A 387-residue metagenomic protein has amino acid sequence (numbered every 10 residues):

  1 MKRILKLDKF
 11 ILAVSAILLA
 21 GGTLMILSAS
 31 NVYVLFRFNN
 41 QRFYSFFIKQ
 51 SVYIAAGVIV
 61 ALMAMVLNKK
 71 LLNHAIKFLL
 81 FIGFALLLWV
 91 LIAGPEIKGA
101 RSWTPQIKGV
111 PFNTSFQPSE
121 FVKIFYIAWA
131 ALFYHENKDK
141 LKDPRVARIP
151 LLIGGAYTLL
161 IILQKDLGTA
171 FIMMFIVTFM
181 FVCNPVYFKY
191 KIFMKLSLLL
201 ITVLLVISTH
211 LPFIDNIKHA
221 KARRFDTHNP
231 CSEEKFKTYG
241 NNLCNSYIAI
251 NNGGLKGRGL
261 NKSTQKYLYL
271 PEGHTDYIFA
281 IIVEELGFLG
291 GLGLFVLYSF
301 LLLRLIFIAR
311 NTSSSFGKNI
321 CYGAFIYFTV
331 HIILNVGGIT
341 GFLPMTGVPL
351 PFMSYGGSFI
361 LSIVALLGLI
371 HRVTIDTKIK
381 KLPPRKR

Functional and structural regions predicted by a protein language model:
K2-I11, V32-I48, V52-Q164, V336-P351 (+3 more regions): Membrane-helix boundary/helix-loop-helix interface segments in multi-pass membrane proteins
A16-V32: Alpha-helical transmembrane segments of multi-pass membrane proteins
V52-V60, E285-L302: Hydrophobic alpha-helical transmembrane segments
K77-I82, A147-I161, L167-P212: Hydrophobic alpha-helical segments of polytopic membrane proteins
L88, T178-F179, T329, L367: Hydrophobic residues within the alpha-helical transmembrane core of Major Facilitator Superfamily
W103, F193-G290: Hydrophobic, glycine- and aromatic-enriched re-entrant/interface helices and adjoining loop segments
Y134, F171, I176-Y190, N261-G290 (+1 more regions): Interfacial segments of multi-pass membrane proteins
F307-G347, M353: Loop-to-helix entry and N-terminal half of a specific, functionally important transmembrane alpha helix in multi-pass
